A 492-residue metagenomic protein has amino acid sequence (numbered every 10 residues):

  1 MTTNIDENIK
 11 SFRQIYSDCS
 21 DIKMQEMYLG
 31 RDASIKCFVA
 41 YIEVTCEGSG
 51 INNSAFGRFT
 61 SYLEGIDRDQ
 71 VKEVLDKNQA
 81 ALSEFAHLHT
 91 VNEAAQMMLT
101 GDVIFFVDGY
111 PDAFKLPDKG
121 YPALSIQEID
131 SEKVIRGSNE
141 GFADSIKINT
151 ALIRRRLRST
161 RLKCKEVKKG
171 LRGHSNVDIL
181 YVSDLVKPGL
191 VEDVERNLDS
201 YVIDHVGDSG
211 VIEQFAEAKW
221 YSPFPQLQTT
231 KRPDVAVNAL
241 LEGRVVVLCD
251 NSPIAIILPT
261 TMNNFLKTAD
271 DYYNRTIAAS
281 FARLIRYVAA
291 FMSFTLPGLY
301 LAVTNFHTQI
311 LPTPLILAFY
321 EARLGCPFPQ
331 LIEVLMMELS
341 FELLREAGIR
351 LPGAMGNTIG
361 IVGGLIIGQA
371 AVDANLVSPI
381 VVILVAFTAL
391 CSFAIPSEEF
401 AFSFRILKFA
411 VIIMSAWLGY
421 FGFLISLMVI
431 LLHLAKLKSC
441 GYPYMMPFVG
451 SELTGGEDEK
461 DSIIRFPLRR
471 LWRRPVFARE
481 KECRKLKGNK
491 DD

Functional and structural regions predicted by a protein language model:
M1-T295, Q309, T313, L434-D492: Membrane-embedded alpha-helical signal segments
L299, P312-L315, Y320-D492: Generic detector of multi-pass transmembrane helix bundles and their immediately adjacent loops in polytopic membrane
